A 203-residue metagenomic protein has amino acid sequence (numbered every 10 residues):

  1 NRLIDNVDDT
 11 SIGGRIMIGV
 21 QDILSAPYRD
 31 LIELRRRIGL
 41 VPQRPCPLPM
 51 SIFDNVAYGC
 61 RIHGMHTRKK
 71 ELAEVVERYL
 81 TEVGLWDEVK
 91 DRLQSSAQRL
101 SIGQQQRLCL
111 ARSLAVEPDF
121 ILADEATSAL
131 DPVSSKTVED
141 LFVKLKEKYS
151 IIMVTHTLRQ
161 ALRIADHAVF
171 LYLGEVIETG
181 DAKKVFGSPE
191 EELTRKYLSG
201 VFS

Functional and structural regions predicted by a protein language model:
D9-I12, D22-G39, I62, K69 (+1 more regions): ABC ATPase NBD coupling module
R15-D22, R61, K69-K90: Conserved ABC ATPase "signature" region
Q94-L100, Q104: Conserved ABC ATPase signature
E117: Conserved catalytic motifs of ABC-family nucleotide-binding domains
I121-D124: Catalytic Walker B motif of ABC-type/P-loop ATPase nucleotide-binding domains
T179-G180: ABC ATPase "signature
